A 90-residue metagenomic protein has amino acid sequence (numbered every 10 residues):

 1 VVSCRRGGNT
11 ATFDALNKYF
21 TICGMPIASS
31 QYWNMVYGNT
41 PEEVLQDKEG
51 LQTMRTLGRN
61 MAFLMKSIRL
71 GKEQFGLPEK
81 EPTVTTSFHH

Functional and structural regions predicted by a protein language model:
V1-Y32: Helix-loop-strand module that forms the ligand-binding subsite of alpha/beta enzymes
P26-H90: Glycine-rich phosphate/pyrophosphate-binding loop and the adjoining helix
